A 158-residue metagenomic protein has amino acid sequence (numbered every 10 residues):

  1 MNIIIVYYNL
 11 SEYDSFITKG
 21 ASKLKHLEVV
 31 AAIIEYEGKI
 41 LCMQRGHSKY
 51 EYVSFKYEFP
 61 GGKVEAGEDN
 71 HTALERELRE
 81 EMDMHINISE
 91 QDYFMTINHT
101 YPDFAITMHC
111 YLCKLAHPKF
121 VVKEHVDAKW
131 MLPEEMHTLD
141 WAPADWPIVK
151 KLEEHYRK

Functional and structural regions predicted by a protein language model:
I4-K23: Short, Lys/Arg-enriched N-terminal segments with co-localized hydrophobic residues within the first ~10-30 amino acids
G20-L41, K63: Conserved N-terminal beta-strand and adjoining loop/helix that marks the start of the Nudix/MutT-like hydrolase domain
E28-V30, G38, I106-H109, V126: Change "...and in nucleic-acid phosphodiester-cleaving endonucleases..." to "...and in nucleic-acid processing enzymes
Y36-E80: Conserved Nudix-box catalytic region and its N-terminal flanking loop in Nudix hydrolases and closely related
H85-M95: A short coil-to-beta-strand element that immediately follows conserved catalytic motifs
M95-K119, K129: Active-site-adjacent beta-strand/loop module that shapes the phosphate/pyrophosphate-binding cleft
L112, V121-L152: NUDIX/MutT-family hydrolases
